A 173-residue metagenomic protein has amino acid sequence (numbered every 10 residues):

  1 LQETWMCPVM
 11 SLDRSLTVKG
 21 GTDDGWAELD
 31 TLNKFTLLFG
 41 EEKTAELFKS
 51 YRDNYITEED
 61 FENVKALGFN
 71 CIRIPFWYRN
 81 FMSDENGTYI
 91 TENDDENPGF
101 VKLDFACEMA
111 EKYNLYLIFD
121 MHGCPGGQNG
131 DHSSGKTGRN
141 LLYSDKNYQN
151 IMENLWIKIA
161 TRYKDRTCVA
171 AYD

Functional and structural regions predicted by a protein language model:
L1: An acidic-aromatic substrate-binding cleft motif
T4-D173: Active-site mouth of glycoside hydrolases
